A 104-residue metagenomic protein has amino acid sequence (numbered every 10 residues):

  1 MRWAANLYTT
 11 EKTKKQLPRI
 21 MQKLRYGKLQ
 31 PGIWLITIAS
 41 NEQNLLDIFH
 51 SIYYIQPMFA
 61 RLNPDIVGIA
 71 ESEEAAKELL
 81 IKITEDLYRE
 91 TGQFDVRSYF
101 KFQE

Functional and structural regions predicted by a protein language model:
M1-K23: Negatively charged, low-complexity tracts enriched in Asp/Glu with abundant Ser/Thr
N6, T10-T13, I38, I69 (+1 more regions): Intrinsic-disorder-associated interaction segments
P18-I20, H50-Y53, V96: Short secondary-structure boundary micro-motifs
Q22, P57-F59, K101: Hydrophobic alpha-helical segments, principally membrane-spanning helices and signal/leader peptides
Q22-Q30: Short, compositionally biased leader-like segments
L29-D65: Short aromatic-glycine-(Arg/Gly/Cys) micro-motifs in beta-strand/loop hairpins
R61-Q103: Short, compact, well-ordered microdomains
